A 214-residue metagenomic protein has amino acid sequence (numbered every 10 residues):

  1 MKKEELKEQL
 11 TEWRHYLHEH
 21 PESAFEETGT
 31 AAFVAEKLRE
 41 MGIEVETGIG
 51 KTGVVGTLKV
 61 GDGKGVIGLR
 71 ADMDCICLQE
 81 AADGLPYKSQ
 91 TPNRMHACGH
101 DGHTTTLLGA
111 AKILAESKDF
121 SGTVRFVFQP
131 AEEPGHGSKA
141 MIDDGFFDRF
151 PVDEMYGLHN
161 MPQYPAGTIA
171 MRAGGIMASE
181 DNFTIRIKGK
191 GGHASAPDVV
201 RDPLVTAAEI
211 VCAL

Functional and structural regions predicted by a protein language model:
K2-H96, T105, K112-F120: Acidic/His- and Gly-rich active-site-bordering loop/insert found across diverse amide/peptide-bond hydrolases
E12, Y16, F33-E36, G109 (+4 more regions): Alpha-helical scaffold segments in soluble metabolic enzymes
V55, I76-L78, D83-M95, G102 (+1 more regions): Histidine/acidic-residue-rich, glycine-tolerant segments that coordinate divalent metal ions
D101-H103, L107: Acidic/histidine-rich alpha-helical segments that form the ligand environment of transition-metal centers
